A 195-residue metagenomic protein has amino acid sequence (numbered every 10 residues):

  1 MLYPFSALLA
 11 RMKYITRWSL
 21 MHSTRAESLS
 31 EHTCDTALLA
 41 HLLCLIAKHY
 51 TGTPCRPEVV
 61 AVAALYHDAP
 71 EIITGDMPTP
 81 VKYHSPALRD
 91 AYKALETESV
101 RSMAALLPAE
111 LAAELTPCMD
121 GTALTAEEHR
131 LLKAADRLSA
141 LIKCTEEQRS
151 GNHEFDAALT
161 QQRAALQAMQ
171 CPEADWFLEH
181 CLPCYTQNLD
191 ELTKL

Functional and structural regions predicted by a protein language model:
M1-L195: Alpha-helical, largely C-terminal catalytic domains that coordinate divalent metal ions via clustered Asp/Glu/His
